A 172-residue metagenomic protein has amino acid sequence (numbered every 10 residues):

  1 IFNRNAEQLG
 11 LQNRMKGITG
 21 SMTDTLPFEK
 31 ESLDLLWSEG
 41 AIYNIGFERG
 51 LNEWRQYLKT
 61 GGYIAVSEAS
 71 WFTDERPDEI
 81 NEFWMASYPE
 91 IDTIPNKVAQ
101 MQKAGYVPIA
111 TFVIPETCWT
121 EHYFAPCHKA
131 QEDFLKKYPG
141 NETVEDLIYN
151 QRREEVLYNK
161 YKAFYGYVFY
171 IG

Functional and structural regions predicted by a protein language model:
I1-T25: Class I SAM-dependent methyltransferase SAM/SAH-binding core
K16-I18, I109-F112: General small-molecule cofactor/ligand-binding pocket signal
T23-L36: A short acidic, Gly/Pro-enriched loop at the edge of an enzyme's catalytic core that lines a small-molecule cofactor
S38-A41: A short beta-strand submotif of the Rossmann-like class I SAM-dependent methyltransferase core that lines
E48-Y63: A short glycine-rich, Lys/Arg-flanked "PGG" loop and its adjoining helix->strand segment in the class I
V66-Y88: Short, glycine-/aromatic-enriched active-site segment of Class I SAM-dependent methyltransferases
P89-T111: Short alpha-helix
A110-G172: Conserved Class I S-adenosyl-L-methionine
